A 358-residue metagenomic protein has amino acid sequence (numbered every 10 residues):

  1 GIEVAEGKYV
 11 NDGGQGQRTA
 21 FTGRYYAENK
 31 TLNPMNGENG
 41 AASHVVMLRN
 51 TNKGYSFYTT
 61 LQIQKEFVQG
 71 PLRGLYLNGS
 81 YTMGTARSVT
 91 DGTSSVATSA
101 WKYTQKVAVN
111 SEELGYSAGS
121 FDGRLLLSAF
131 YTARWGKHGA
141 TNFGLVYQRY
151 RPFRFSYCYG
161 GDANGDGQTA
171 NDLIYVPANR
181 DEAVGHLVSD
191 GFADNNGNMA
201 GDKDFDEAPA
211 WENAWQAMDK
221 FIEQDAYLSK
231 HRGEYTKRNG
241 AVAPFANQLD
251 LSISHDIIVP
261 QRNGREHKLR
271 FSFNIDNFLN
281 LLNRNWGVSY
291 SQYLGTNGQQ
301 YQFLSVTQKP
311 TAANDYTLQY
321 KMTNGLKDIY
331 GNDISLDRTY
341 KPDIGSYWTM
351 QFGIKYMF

Functional and structural regions predicted by a protein language model:
G1-I2, G79-M83, Y131, F143-R149 (+3 more regions): Transmembrane beta-barrel strands of outer-membrane/channel proteins
G1-V10, G92-V107, C158-A170, W286-T296: Flexible, surface-exposed loop regions and adjacent strand-edge segments of Gram-negative outer-membrane beta-barrel
G1-Y76: Outer membrane beta-barrel strand-and-loop segments of large Gram-negative receptors, especially TonB-dependent
G40-L48, K106-E113, R232-R238, N332-T339: Extracytoplasmic loops and strand-loop junctions of Gram-negative outer membrane beta-barrel proteins
F67-L77, T90, F121, R134-F143 (+2 more regions): Short loop/turn motifs that connect adjacent beta-strands in outer-membrane beta-barrel proteins
M83-R87, A133, Y147-R154, Q248 (+3 more regions): Transmembrane beta-strands of outer-membrane beta-barrel pores
N142-N263, R270, G295-R338, P342: Extracytoplasmic gating/loop element in the C-terminal half of outer-membrane beta-barrel translocons and assembly
G345-F358: Outer-membrane beta-barrel "beta-signal"
